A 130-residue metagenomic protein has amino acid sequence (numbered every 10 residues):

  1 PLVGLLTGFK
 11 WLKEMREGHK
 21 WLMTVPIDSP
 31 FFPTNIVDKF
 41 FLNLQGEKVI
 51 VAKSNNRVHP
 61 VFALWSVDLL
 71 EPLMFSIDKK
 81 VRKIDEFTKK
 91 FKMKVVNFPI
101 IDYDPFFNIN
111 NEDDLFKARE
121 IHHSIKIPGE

Functional and structural regions predicted by a protein language model:
P1-F9: Glycine-rich, basic loop-to-helix element that forms the pyrophosphate-binding segment of sugar-nucleotide handling
L12-K20, L44: Glycine-rich phosphate-binding loop signature in dinucleotide/nucleotide-binding domains
L22-T24: Short aromatic/hydrophobic "clamp" motif used to bind/position activated sugar donors
P26-P30: The conserved acidic donor/metal-binding loop of glycosyltransferases
F32-H59: Conserved donor-nucleotide/metal-binding helix-loop-beta segment in metal-dependent transferases, i.e., the alpha-helix
P60-P72, E112: Conserved nucleotide-sugar donor-binding and metal-coordinating catalytic region shared by glycosyltransferases
D68-D78, H122: Aromatic-glycine-rich donor-binding/catalytic loop that engages nucleotide-sugar donors across glycosyltransferases
R82-E130: Conserved alpha/beta core of the MobA/IspD/sugar-nucleotide pyrophosphorylase nucleotidyltransferase superfamily
